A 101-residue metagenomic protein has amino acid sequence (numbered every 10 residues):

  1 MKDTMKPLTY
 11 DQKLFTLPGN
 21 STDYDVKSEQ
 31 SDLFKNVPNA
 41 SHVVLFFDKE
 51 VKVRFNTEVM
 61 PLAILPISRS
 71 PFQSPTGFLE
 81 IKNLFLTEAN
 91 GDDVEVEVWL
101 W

Functional and structural regions predicted by a protein language model:
M1-N20, W99-W101: Short, intrinsically disordered N-terminal pre-domain segments
T16-V37: Surface-exposed ligand/attachment interfaces on beta-rich extracellular proteins
G19-S21, V51, D92: Short tyrosine-centred short linear motifs in exposed loops/low-complexity segments
Q30-K35, P61-I81: Beta-sandwich interaction modules
A40-V43, T76-V94: Noncatalytic modules at the cell exterior or secretory-pathway interfaces, chiefly beta-strand-rich lectin/adhesion
V44-P61, E97-L100: Short, surface-exposed beta-strand/strand-loop-strand elements in extracellular ectodomains
